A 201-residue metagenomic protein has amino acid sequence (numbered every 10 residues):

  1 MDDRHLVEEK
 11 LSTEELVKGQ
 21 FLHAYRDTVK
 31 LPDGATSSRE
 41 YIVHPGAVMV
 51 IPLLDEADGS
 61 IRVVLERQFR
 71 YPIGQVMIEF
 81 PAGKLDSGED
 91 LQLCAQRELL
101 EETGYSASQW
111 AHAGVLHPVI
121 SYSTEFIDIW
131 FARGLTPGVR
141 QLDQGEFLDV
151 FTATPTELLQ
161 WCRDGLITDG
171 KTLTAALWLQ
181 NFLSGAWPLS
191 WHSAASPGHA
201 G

Functional and structural regions predicted by a protein language model:
M1-K18, S193: Extreme N-terminal tail/first-helix region
R4-V7, R39-I42, I51, G59-R97 (+2 more regions): Conserved Nudix-box catalytic region and its N-terminal flanking loop in Nudix hydrolases and closely related
S12-I51: Acidic, metal-coordinating catalytic segment for phosphate/diphosphate chemistry, firing primarily on the Nudix
H23-D27, R62, F126-D128, D149: Short beta-strand micro-motifs in enzyme catalytic cores
P32-D33, L54-D58, F69, R133-P137 (+2 more regions): Short loop segments at secondary-structure junctions
S37, G46-M49, K84-G170, S190-G201: Unchanged
Q180-H192: Short helix-capping/linker segments at secondary-structure and domain boundaries
